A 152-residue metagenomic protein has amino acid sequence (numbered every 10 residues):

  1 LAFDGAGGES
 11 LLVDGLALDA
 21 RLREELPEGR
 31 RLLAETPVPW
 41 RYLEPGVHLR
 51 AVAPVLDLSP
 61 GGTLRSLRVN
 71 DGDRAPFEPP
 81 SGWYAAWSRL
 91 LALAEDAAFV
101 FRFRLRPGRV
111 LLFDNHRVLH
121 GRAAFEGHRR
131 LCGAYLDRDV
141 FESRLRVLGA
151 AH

Functional and structural regions predicted by a protein language model:
L1-H152: Active-site environment of non-heme Fe oxygenases that use a 2-His-1-carboxylate facial triad
